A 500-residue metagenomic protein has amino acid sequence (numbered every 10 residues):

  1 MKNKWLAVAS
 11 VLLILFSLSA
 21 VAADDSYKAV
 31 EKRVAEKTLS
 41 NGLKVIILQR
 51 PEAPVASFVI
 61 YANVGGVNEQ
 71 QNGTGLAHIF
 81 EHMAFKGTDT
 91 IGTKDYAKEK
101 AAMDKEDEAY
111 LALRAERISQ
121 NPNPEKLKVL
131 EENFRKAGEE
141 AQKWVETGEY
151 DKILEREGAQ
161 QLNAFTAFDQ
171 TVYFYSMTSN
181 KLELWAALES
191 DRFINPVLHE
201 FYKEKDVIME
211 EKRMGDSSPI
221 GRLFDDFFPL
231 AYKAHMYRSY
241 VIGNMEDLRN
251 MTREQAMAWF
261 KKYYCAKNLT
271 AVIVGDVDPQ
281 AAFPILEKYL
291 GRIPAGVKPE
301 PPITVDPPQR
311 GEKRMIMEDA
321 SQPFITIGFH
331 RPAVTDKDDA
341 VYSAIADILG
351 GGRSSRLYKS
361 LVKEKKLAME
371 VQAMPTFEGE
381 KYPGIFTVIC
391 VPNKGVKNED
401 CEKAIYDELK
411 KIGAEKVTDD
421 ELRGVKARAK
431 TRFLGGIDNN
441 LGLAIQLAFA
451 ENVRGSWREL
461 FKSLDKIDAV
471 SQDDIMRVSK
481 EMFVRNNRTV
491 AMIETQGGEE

Functional and structural regions predicted by a protein language model:
M1-A9: Bacterial N-terminal signal peptides that target proteins for export
V8-S17: Bacterial N-terminal signal peptides
A22-N68, A97-N180, M214-N268, R292-D336 (+6 more regions): Non-catalytic beta-strand/loop surface segments
T74-K86: Active-site recognition of the HExxH zinc-binding catalytic motif
G87-D89, Y175-E204, G352, F377-G436: M16/insulysin-pitrilysin zinc metalloprotease superfamily fold
G413, V425, G436, L441 (+2 more regions): C-terminal soluble interaction/assembly domains
